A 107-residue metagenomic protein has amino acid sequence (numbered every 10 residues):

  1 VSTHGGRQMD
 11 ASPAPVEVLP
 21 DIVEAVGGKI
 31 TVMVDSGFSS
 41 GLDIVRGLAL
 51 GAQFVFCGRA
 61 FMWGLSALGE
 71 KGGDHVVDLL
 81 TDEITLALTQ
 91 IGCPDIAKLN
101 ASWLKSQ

Functional and structural regions predicted by a protein language model:
V1-S2: Acidic, glycine-rich loop-and-beta core segments that form the ion-binding/anion-interacting portion of active sites
G6-S12: Inter-helical junctions in multi-pass inner-membrane proteins, predominant in energy-converting antiporter-like
A14-V34, S39-Q107: Alpha/beta catalytic cores of nucleotide-metabolism and tRNA/nucleoside-modifying enzymes
